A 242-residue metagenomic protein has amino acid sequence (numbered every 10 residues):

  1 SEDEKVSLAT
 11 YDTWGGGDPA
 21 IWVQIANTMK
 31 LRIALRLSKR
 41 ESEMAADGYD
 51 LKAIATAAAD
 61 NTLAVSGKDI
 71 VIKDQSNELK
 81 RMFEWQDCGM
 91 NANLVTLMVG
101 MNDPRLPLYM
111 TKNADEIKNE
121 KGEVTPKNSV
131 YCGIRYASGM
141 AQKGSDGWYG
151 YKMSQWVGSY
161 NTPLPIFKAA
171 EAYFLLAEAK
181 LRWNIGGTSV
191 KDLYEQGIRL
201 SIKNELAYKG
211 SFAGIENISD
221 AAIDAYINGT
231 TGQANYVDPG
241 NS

Functional and structural regions predicted by a protein language model:
S1-G210, T231, P239-S242: Structured, solvent-exposed acidic/aromatic patches
G210-D224: Glycine- and acidic-residue-rich phosphate-binding/metal-coordinating active-site segment common to enzymes that handle
